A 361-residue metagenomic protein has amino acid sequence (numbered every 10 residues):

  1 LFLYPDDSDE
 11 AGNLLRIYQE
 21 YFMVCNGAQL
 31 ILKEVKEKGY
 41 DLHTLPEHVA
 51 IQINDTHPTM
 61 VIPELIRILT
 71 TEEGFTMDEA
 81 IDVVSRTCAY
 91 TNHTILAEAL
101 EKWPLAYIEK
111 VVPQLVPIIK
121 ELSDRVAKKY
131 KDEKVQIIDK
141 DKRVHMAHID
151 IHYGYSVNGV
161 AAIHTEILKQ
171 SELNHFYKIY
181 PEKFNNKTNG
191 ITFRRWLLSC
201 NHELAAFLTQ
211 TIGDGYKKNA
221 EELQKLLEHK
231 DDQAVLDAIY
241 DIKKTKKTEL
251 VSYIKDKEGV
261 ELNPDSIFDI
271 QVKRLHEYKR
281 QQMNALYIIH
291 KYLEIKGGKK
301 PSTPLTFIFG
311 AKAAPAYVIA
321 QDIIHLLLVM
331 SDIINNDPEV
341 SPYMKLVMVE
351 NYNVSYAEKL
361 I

Functional and structural regions predicted by a protein language model:
L1-I361: A conserved ligand/cofactor-binding region detector
